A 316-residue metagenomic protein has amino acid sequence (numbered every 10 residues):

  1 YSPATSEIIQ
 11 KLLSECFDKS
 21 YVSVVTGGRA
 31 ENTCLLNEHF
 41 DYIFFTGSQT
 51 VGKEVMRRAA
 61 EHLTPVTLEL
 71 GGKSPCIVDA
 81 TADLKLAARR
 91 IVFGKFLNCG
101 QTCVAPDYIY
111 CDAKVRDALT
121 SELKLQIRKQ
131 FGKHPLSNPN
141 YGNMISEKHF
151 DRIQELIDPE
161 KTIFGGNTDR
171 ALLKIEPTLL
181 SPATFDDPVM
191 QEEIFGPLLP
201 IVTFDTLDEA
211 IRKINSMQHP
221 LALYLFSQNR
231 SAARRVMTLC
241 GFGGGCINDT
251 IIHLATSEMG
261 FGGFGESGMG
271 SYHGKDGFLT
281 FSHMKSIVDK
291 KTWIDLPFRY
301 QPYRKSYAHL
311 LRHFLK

Functional and structural regions predicted by a protein language model:
Y1-A30: PLP-dependent aminotransferase-like
Y1-A4, R29-E31, T50-V51, E61 (+1 more regions): Short alpha-helical
S6-Q10, T33, S48-R57: Active-site core of PLP-dependent enzymes with the aminotransferase class I/II
I9, V55, L156, A233-V236: Aromatic/hydrophobic pocket-lining residues that form π-stacking "cages" and hydrophobic walls in ligand
F17, Y42, T50-F185, I247 (+2 more regions): ALDH superfamily catalytic-core signature
K19-V51: Active-site phosphate-binding strand-loop segment of PLP-dependent enzymes
V25-G28, T46, G94, F226-S227 (+1 more regions): Conserved residues at the C-terminal ends of beta-strands
F40, I77, K174-K316: Conserved C-terminal structural/oligomerization subdomain of aldehyde/semialdehyde dehydrogenase
